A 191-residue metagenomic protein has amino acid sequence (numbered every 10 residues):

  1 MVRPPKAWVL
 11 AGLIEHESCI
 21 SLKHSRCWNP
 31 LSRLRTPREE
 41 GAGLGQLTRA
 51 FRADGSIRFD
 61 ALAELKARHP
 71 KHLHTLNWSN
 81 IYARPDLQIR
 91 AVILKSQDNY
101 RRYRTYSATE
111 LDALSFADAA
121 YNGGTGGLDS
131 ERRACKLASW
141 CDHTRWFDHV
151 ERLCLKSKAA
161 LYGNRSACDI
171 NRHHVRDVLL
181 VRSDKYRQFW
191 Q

Functional and structural regions predicted by a protein language model:
M1-S32, D86-R90, L94-A108: Export/targeting segments at the very N-terminus of extracytoplasmic proteins
V2-K6, P37-E40, D169-N171: Extracellular/periplasmic catalytic domains that process cell-envelope and extracellular macromolecules
P4-G12, G41-A42, E110-A119: Alpha-helical scaffolds flanking conserved acidic
H16-L47, F51, G124-G127, D177-D184: Cell-wall polysaccharide-cleaving catalytic domain and substrate-binding groove, primarily in peptidoglycan/chitin
A53-Q191: Non-catalytic cell-wall polysaccharide-engagement segments
